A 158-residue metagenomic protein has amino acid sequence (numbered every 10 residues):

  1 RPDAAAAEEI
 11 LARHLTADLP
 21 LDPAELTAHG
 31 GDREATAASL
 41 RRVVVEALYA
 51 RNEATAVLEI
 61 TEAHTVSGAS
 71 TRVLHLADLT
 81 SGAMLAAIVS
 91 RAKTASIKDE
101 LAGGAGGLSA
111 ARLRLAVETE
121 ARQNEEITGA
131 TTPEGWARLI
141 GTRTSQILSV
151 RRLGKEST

Functional and structural regions predicted by a protein language model:
R1-M84, A95-A102: Conserved C-terminal "switch" segment of AAA+ ATPases
A63-T158: C-terminal engagement/docking regions of AAA+ P-loop ATPases
